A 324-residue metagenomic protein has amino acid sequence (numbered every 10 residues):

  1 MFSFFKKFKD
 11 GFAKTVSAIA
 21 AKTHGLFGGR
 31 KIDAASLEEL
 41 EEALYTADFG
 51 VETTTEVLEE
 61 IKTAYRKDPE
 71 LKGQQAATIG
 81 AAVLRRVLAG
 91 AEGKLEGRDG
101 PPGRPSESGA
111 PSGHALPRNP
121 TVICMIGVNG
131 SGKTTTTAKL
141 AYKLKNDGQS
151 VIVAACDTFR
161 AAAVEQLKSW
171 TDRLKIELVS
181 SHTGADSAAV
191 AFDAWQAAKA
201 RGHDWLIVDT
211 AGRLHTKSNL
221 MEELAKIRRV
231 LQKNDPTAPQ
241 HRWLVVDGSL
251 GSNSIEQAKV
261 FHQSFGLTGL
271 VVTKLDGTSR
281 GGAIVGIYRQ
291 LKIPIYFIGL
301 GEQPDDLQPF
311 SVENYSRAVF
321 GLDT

Functional and structural regions predicted by a protein language model:
M1-M125, L140-Y142, N146-I152, R173 (+2 more regions): Non-catalytic terminal/linker segments enriched in charged/polar, low-complexity residues
R85, L116-T324: P-loop/Walker A NTP-binding module and the surrounding RecA-like catalytic core of P-loop NTPases
